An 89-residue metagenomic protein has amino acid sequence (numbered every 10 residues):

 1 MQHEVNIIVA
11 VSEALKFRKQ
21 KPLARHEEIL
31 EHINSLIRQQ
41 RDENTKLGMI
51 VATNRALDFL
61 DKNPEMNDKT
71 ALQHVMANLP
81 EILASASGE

Functional and structural regions predicted by a protein language model:
M1-E89: Intrinsic-disorder/low-complexity detector
